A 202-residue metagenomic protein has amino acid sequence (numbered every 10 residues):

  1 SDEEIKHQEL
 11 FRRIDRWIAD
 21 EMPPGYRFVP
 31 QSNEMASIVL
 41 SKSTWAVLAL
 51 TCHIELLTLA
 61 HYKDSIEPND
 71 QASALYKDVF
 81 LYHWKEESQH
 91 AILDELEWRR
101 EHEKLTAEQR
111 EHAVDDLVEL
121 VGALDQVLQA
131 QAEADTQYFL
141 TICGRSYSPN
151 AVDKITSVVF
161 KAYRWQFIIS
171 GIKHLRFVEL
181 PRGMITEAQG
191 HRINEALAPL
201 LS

Functional and structural regions predicted by a protein language model:
S1-S202: Non-heme di-metal
